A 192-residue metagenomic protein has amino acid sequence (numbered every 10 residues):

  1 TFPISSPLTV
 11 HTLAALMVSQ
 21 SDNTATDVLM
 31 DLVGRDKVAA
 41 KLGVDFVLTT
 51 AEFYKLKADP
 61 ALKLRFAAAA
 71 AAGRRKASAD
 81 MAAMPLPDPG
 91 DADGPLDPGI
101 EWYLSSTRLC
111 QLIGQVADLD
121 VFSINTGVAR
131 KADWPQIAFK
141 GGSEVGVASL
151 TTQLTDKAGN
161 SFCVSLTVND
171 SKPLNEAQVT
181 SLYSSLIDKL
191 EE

Functional and structural regions predicted by a protein language model:
F2-P89, T107: Active-site-adjacent helix/loop patches that line small-molecule binding or acyl-intermediate pockets
G34-D36, P87-E192: Structured C-terminal helix/loop/strand segments within mature extracytoplasmic catalytic/sensor domains
